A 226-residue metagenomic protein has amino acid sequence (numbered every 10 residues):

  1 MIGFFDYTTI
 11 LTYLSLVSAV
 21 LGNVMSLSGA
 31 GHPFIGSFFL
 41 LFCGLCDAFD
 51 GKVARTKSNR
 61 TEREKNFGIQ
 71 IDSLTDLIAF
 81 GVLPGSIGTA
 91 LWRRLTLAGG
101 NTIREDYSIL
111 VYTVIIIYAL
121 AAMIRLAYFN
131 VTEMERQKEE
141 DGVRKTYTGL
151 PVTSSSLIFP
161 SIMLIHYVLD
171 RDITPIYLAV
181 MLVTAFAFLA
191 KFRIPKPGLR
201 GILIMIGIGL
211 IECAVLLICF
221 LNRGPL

Functional and structural regions predicted by a protein language model:
M1-G51, A79, A187-L226: Topogenic membrane-insertion module of multi-pass membrane proteins
T8-L14, L74-L77, Y147-L157: Membrane-interface loop-to-helix entry segments
I10-Y13, T56-L126: Multi-pass membrane catalytic core of lipid/isoprenoid biosynthesis enzymes
L21-S37, P84-I115, S161-I176, I218-L226: Helix-coil boundary and interhelical linker segments in multi-pass alpha-helical membrane proteins
L27-A30, K57-S58, L91, L95-A98 (+2 more regions): Membrane-interfacial segments
D47, Y118-T132, L182-P195: Transmembrane alpha-helical segments that form the membrane-embedded catalytic/substrate-channel core of multi-pass
D50-K65, F129-T146: Cytosolic, membrane-interface loops and tails of multi-pass inner-membrane proteins
R136-L226: C-terminal membrane-associated helical module and adjoining short loops/tails
